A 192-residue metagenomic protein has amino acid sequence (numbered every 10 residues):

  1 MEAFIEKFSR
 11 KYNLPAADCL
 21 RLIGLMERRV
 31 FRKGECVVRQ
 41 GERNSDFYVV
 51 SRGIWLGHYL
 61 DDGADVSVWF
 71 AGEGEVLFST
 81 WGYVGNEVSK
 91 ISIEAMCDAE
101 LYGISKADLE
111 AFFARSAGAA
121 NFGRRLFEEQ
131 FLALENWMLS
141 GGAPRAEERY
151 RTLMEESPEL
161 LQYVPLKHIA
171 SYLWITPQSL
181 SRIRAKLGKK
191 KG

Functional and structural regions predicted by a protein language model:
M1-E27: Cyclic nucleotide-binding regulatory module and flanking cytosolic helices
G34, S45-L56, G72-G74: Glycine- and acidic-residue-biased ligand/ion/polar-headgroup-sensing regions
V37-E42: Short phosphate-coordinating micro-motif centered on Lys-Gly-acidic
D62-L77: Short acidic-glycine-tyrosine-enriched beta hairpin
A64-D65, V84-A107, G118: Ligand-binding loop in jelly-roll beta-barrel domains
S89, D108-R145, R149: A small-molecule sensor/coupling module
P144-G192: Phosphate-/nucleic-acid-contacting segments
